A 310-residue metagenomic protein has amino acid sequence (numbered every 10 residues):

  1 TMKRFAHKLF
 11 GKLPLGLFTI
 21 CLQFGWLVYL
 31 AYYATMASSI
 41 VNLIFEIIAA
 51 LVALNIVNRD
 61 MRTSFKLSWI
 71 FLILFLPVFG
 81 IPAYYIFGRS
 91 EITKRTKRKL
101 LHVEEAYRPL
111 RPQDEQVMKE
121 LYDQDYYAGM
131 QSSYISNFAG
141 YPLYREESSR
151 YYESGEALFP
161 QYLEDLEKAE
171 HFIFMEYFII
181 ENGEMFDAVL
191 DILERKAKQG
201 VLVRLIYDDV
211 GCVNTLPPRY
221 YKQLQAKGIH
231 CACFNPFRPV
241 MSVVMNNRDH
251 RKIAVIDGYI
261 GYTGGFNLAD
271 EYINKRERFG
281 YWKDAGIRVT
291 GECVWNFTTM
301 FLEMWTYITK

Functional and structural regions predicted by a protein language model:
T1-K310: N-terminal localization/anchoring segments of enzymes in phospholipid and broader phosphate metabolism
